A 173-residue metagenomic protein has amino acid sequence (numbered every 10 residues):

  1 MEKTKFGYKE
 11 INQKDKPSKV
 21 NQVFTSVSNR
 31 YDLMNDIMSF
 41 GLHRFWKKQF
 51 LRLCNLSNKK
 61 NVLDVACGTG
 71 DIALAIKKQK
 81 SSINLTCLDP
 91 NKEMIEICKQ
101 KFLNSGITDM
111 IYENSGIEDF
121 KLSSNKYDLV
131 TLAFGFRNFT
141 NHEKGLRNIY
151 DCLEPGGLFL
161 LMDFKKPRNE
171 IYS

Functional and structural regions predicted by a protein language model:
M1-N21: N-terminal auxiliary segments of SAM/dcSAM-dependent transferases
F40-N58, A75: Conserved alpha-helix/loop element of class I SAM-dependent methyltransferases that forms part of the SAM/SAH-binding
N61-D119: Class I SAM-dependent methyltransferase SAM/SAH-binding core
P90, N141, F164: Short beta->alpha hinge that forms the Motif I/post-I loop of the SAM-binding pocket
E118-V130: A short acidic, Gly/Pro-enriched loop at the edge of an enzyme's catalytic core that lines a small-molecule cofactor
D128-N141: A short SAM/SAH-binding and catalytic strip from SAM-dependent methyltransferases
E143-L158: A short glycine-rich, Lys/Arg-flanked "PGG" loop and its adjoining helix->strand segment in the class I
L160-S173: Conserved class I S-adenosyl-L-methionine
